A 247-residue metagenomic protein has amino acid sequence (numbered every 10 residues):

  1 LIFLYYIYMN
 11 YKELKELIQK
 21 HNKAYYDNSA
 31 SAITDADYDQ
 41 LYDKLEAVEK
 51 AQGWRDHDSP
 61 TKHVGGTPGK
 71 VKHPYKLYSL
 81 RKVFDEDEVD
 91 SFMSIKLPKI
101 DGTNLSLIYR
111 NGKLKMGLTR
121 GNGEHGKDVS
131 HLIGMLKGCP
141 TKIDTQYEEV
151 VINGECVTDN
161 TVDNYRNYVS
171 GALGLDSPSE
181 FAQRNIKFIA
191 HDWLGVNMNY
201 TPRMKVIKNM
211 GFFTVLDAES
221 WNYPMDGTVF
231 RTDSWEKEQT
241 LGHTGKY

Functional and structural regions predicted by a protein language model:
Y5-I143, R231, E236-Y247: Phosphate/adenylate-binding "loop-and-lid" substructures adjacent to NTP/NAD/dNTP-binding pockets in NTP-dependent
K12-E16, Q146-E148, V162-D163, S220: Structural motif
F84-D87, G154-C156, N160-Y247: Long, charge-dense accessory insertions within large macromolecular proteins
S94, T103-L105, E148-G154, R184-I186: Generic beta-strand structural signal
P98, G117, V150, N167 (+1 more regions): Short glycine- and Lys/Arg-enriched binding-loop motifs that mark or flank ligand-binding interfaces
K99-D101, N111, D144-E148, A182 (+1 more regions): Short flexible coil/turn linkers enriched for glycine and charged/polar residues that connect secondary-structure
P140-T161: Flexible glycine-rich surface loops and low-complexity tracts that mediate binding to linear polymers
